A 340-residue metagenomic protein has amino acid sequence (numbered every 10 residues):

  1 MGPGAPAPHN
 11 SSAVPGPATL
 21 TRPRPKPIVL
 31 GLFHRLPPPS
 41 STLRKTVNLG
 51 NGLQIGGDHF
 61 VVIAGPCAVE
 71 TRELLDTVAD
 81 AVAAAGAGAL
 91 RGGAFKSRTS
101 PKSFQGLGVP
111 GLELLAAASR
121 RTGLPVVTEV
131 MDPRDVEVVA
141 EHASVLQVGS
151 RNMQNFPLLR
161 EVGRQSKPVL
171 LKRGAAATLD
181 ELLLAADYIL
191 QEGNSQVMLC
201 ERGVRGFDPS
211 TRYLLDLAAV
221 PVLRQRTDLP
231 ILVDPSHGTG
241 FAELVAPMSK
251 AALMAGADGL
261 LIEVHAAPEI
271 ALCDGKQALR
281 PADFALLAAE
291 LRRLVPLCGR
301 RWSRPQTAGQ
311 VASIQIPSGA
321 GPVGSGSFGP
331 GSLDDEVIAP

Functional and structural regions predicted by a protein language model:
P27-I63, G299-R301: N-terminal amphipathic alpha-helix/helix-capping segment at the start of soluble metabolic enzymes
V61-G65, L90-G92, V126-T128, L146-V148 (+4 more regions): Hydrophobic faces of well-ordered beta-strands that scaffold small-molecule active sites in alpha/beta enzyme cores
V61-L75, P101-S103, E129, S236-E243: Active-site mouth loops of central-metabolism enzymes
R91-V109, A266-G275: Glycine-rich, proline-tolerant flexible connector loops at the mouths of alpha/beta enzymes
S97-Q147, N155-L158: N-terminal active-site wall of soluble small-molecule enzyme domains
P101-L112, R134, S150-S166, A177-L184 (+2 more regions): Active-site-adjacent beta->alpha loops and helix N-cap segments on the catalytic face of soluble alpha/beta enzymes
Q105-V127, V162, S166, A219-D228 (+1 more regions): Alpha-helix-loop-beta-strand connector modules within alpha/beta enzyme cores
Q165-S166, L170-V264: Catalytic alpha/beta core domains of metabolic enzymes, predominantly
